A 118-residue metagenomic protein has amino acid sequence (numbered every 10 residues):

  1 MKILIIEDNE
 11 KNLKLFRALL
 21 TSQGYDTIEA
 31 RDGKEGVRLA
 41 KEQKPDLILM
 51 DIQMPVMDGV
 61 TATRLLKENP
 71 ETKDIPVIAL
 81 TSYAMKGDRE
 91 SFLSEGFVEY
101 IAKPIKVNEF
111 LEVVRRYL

Functional and structural regions predicted by a protein language model:
E7: Conserved acidic carboxylate
K14-S22: Charged docking surfaces used in two-component/phosphorelay signaling
G24-R31, L39, I101: Short hydrophobic/Thr-rich beta-strand motif most characteristic of the beta2 strand and flanking loop of CheY-like
Q43-L49: Active-site beta3 strand of CheY-like receiver
M54: Receiver (REC) domain active-site loop signature in two-component systems and cognate sites in sensor histidine kinases
I105-V114: C-terminal output helix
